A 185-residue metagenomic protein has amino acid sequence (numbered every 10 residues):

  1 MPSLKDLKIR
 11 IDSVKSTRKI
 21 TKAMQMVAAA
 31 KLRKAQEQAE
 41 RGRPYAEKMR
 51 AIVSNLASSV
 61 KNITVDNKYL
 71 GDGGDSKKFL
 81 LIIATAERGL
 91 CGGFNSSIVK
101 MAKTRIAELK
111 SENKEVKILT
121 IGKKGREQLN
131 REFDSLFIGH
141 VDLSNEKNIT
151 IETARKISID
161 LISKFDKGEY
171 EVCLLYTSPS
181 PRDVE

Functional and structural regions predicted by a protein language model:
P2-S178, R182: Conserved loop-to-helix interface motifs that mediate assembly, gating, or partner/ligand docking in ancient ring
